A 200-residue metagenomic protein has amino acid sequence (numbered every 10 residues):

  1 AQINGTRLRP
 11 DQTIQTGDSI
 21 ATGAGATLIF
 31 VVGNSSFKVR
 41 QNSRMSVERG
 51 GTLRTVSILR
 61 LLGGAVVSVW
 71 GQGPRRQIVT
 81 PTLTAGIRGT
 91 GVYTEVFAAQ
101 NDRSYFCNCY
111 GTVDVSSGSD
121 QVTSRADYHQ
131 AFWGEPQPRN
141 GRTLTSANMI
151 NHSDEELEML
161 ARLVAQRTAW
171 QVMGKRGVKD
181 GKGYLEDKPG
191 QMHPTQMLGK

Functional and structural regions predicted by a protein language model:
A1-T27, V31-K200: Flexible, surface-exposed loop/linker segments and immediately adjacent secondary-structure boundaries
